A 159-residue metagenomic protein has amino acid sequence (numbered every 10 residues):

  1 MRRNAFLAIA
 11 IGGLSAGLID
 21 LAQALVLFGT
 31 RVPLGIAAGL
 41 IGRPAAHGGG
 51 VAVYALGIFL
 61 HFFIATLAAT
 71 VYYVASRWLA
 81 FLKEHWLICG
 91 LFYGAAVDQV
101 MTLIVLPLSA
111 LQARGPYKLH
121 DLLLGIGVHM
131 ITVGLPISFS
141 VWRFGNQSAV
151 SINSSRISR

Functional and structural regions predicted by a protein language model:
M1-G29: N-terminal signal-anchor transmembrane alpha helix
A5-I9, R77-Q99: Internal alpha-helical transmembrane segments of multi-pass membrane proteins
G17-L21, G94-I104: Aromatic-anchored segments of alpha-helical transmembrane domains
G29-G50: Membrane-interface interhelical connector segments
G29-R31, L103-I126: Interfacial helix-loop-helix junctions of multi-pass membrane proteins
L56-Y73: Hydrophobic alpha-helical transmembrane segments
L67, V128-W142: Hydrophobic cores of alpha-helical transmembrane segments in multi-pass inner/ER membrane proteins, independent
S140-N153: Membrane-interface capping segments at transmembrane-helix boundaries
